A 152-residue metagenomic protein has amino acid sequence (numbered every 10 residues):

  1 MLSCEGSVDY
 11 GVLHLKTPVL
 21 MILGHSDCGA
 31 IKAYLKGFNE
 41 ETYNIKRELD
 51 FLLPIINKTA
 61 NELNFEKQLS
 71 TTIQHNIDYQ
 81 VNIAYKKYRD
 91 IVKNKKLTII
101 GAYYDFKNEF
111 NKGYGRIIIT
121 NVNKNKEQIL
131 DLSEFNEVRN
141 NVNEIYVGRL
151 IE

Functional and structural regions predicted by a protein language model:
M1-P18, A30-E152: Divalent-metal-activated hydrolytic enzyme cores
I22: Conserved functional hotspot residues or short segments at active or partner-binding sites across diverse domains
S26-D27: Internal, conserved structured core segments that host functional sites
